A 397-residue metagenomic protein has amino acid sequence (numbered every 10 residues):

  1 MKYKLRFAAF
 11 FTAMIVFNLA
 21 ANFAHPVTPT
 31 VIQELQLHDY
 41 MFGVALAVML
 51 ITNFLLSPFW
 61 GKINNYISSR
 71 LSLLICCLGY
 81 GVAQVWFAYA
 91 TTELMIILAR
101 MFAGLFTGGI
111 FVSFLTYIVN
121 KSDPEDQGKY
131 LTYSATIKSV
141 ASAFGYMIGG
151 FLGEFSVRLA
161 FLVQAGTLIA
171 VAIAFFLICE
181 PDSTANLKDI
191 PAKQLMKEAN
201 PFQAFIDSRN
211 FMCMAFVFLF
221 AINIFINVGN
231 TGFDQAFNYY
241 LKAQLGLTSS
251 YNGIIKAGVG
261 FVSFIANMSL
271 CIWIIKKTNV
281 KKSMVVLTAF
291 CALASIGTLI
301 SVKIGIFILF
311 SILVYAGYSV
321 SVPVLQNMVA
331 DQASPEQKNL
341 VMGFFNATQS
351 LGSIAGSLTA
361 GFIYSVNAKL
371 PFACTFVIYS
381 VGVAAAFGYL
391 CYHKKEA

Functional and structural regions predicted by a protein language model:
M1-K4, D182-V217: Juxtamembrane intracellular "pre-TM" segments in multi-pass secondary transporters
K2-L50, A215-F218, N227-L245, N252: Helix-loop boundary and gating motifs at the non-cytosolic
L50-P58, S142-A143, G260-M268, S353-I354: Residue-level signature of mid-helix packing/kink "hotspots" within the transmembrane helices of 12-pass Major
L56-S68, G153, A266-N279, Y364: Helix-to-loop junctions at the C-terminal end of transmembrane segments in multipass secondary transporters
L71-W86, K282-I296: Structural signature of the two symmetry-related core transmembrane helices
A83, L94-F102, G305-L313: Paired small-residue
A99-V140: Cytoplasmic helix-loop-helix junction between adjacent transmembrane helices in 12-TM secondary transporters
E336-V366: A late C-terminal transmembrane helix in Major Facilitator Superfamily
